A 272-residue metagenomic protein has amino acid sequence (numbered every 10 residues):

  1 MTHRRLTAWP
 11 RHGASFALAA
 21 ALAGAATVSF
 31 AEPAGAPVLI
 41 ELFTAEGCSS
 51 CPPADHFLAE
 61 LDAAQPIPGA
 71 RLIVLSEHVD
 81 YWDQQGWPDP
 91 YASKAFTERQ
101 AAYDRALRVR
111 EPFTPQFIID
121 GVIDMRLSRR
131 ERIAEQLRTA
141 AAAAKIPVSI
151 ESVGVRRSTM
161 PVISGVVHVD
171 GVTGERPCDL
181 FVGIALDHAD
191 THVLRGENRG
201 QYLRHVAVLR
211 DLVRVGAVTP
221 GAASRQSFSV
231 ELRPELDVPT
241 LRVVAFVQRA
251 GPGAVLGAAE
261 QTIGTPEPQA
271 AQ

Functional and structural regions predicted by a protein language model:
M1-T2, L22-A25, A31, R129 (+1 more regions): C-terminal intrinsically disordered extensions
M1-W9: N-terminal secretory signal peptides that target proteins for export/translocation
A8, G47-S50, P177: The N-terminal extracellular segments of secreted preproproteins, especially immediately downstream of signal
R11-A25: Bacterial N-terminal signal peptides
A19-A21, L58-D62, D187-H192: Short N-terminal helix-initiation segments at or just after the protein's N-terminus
S29-F113: Active-site-proximal cofactor/substrate-binding loop regions of enzyme domains
P88-Q116, D120-Q272: Short, conserved sequence motifs used for protein processing/export or organelle targeting and for catalysis
